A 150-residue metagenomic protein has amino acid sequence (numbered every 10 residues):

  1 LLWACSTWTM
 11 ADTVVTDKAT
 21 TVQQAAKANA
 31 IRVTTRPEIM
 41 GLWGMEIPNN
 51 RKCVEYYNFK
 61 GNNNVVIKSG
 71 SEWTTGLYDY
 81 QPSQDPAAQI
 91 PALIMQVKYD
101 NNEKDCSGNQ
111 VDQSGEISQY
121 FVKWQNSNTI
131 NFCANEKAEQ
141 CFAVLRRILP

Functional and structural regions predicted by a protein language model:
A4-S6: N-terminal signal peptide c-region/cleavage motif recognized by signal peptidases
V14-N29, W73-D85, S127-P150: Edge beta-strand at a domain terminus
A26-G44: N-terminal helix-cap/turn-to-beta initiation motif at the start of protein domains
E38-M40, Y57-V65, P82-S83, K123-T129: Short, solvent-exposed coil/turn segments at beta-strand boundaries
P48-R51, S69-N128, E136: Contiguous, well-ordered beta-strand patches that form the walls/edges of small beta-barrel/beta-sandwich domains
G61-N62, Q113-I117, Q140-A143, I148-L149: Extracellular/mature segments of secreted proteins
